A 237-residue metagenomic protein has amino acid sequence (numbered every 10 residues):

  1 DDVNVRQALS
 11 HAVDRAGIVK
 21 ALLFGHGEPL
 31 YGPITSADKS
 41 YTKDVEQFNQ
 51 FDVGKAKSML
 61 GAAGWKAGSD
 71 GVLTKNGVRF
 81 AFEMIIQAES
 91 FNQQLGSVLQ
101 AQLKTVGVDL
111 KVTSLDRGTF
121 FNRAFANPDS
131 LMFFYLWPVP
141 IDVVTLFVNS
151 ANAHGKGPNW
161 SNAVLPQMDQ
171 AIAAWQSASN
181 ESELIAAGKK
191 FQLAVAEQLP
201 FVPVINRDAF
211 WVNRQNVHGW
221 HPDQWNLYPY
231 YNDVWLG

Functional and structural regions predicted by a protein language model:
D1, H11, P29-G68, Q87-Q94: Structural transition elements
D1, K39-S58, D70-F80, R123-D129 (+2 more regions): Short, solvent-exposed loop/beta-turn-alpha elements that line the ligand-binding surface or hinge of extracytoplasmic
D1, V5, D14-I18, L30 (+8 more regions): Stable alpha-helical elements in mature extracytoplasmic
V5, S10-G27, K39, G61-K66 (+4 more regions): Sec-exported extracytoplasmic/periplasmic mature domains
R15-I18, G25-P29, D38-Y41, A88-F91 (+4 more regions): Solvent-exposed loop/turn segments at secondary-structure junctions within structured extracellular/periplasmic domains
K20-G25, G32-I34, V53, L95-S97 (+2 more regions): Short, solvent-exposed loop/turn and secondary-structure capping segments
K20-L23, W65-Q87, F133-L136, A178-Q215: Bilobed periplasmic-binding protein-like "clamshell/Venus-flytrap" ligand-binding domains
A101-H154, A187-G188: Periplasmic binding protein-like
